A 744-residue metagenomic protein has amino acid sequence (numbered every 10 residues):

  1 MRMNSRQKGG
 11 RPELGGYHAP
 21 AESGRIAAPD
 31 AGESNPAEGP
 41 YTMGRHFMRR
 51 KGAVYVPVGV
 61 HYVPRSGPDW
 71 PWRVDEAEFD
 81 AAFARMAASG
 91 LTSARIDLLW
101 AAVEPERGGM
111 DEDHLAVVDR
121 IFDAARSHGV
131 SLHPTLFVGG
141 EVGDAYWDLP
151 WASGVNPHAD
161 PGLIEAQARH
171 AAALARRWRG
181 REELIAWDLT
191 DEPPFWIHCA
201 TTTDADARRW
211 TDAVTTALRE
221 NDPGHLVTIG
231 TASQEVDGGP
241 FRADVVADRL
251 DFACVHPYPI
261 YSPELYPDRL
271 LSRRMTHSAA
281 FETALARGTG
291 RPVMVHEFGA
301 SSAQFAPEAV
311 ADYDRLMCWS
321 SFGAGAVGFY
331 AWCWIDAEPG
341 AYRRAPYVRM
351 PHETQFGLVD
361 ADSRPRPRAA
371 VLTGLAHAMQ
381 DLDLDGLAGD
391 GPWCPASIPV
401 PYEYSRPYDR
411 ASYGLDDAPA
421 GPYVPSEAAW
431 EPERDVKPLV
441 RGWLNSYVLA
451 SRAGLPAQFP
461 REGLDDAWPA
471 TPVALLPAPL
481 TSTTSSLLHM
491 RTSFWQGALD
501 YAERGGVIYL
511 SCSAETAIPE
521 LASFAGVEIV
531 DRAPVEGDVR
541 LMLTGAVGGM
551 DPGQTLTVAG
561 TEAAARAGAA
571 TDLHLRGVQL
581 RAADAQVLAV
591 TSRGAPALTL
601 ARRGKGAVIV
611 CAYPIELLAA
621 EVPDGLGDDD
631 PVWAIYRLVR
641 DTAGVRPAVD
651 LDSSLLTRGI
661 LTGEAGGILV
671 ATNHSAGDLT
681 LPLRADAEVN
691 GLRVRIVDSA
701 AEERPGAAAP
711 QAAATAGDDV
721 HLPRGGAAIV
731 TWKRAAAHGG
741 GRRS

Functional and structural regions predicted by a protein language model:
M3-I96, A102, L651-G663, T672-G677 (+2 more regions): Mature N-terminal, pre-catalytic/accessory segment of carbohydrate-active enzymes
E38-V245: Active-site mouth of glycoside hydrolases
Q167, W334-P395, Y408-R410: Aromatic-rich peripheral "rim/lid" segments of glycoside hydrolase catalytic domains that contact and position glycan
P194-A200, E264-Y266, A279-D314, H352-A361 (+2 more regions): Active-site clefts of carbohydrate-active enzymes
L226-G230, E235-A303, D336: Glycoside hydrolase catalytic-domain groove-lining segments
F298, Q304, A311-V348: Substrate-binding cleft of secreted/luminal carbohydrate-active enzymes
A369-A470: Aromatic-Pro/Gly-enriched surface loop or interdomain linker that acts as a lid/target-recognition segment
S482-R743: A conserved amphipathic helix/loop scaffold that creates a polar/acidic microenvironment used either to coordinate
